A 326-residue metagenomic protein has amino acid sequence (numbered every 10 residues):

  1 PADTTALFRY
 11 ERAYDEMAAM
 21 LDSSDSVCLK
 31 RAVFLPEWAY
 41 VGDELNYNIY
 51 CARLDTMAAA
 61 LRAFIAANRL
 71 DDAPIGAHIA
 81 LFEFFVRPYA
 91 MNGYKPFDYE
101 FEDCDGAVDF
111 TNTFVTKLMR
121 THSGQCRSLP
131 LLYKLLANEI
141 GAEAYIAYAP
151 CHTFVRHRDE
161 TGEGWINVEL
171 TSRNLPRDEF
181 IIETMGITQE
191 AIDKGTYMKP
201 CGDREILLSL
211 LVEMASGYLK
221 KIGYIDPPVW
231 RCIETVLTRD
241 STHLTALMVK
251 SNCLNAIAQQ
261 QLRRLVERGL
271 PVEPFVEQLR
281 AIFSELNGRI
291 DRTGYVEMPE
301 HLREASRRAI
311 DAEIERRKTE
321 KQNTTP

Functional and structural regions predicted by a protein language model:
P1-P326: A structural boundary/capping signal
